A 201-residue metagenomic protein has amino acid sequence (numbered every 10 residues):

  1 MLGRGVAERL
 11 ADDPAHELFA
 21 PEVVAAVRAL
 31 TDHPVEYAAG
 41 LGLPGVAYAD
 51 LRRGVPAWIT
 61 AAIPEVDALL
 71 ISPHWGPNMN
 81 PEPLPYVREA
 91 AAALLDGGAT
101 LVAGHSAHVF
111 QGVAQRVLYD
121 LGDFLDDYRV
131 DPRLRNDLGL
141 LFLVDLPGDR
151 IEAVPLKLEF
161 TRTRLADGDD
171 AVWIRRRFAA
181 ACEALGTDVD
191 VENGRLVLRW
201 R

Functional and structural regions predicted by a protein language model:
M1-R201: Acidic, metal/ion-coordinating pockets
